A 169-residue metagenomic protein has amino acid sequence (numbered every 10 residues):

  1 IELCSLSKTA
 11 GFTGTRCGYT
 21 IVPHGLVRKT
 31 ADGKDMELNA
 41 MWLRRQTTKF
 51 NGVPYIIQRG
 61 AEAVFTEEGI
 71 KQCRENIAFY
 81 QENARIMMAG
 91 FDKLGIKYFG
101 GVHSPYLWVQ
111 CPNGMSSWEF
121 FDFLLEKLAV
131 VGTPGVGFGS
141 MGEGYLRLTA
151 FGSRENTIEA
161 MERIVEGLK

Functional and structural regions predicted by a protein language model:
I1-K169: PLP-dependent class I/II
